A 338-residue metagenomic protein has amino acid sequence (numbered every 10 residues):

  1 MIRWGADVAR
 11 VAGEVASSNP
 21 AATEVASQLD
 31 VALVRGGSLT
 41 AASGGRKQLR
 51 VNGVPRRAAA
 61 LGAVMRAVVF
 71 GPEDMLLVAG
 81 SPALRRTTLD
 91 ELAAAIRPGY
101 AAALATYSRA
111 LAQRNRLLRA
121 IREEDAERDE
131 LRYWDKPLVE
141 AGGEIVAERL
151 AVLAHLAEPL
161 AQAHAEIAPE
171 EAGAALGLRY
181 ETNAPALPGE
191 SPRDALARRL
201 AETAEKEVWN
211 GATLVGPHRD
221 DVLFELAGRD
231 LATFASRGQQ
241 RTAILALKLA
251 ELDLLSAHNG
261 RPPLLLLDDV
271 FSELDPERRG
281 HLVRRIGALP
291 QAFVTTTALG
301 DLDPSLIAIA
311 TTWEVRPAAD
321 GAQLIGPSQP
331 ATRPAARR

Functional and structural regions predicted by a protein language model:
I2-L84, T88-Y100, A154-Q162, P192-E205: Nucleotide-state sensing region of NTPase/ATPase domains
W4, Y107-A110, R149: Intracellular alpha-helical coupling/juxtamembrane segments of multi-pass membrane proteins
D7, S18-N19, T23, D125-L264 (+4 more regions): Conserved NTPase motor "head" modules and their coupling/switch loops across ABC/AAA+ ATPases, GTPases, and GHKL ATPases
G13, Q291-T297: Structural recognition of the conserved hydrophobic beta-strand(s) that form the central parallel beta-sheet of P-loop
V68, P263-L266, V294: Hydrophobic positions in the central parallel beta-sheet of the AAA+
L92-D135, E140, H155, P159: Extended, Lys/Glu-rich alpha-helical coiled-coil stalks
D268-V270: Walker B catalytic acidic pair
